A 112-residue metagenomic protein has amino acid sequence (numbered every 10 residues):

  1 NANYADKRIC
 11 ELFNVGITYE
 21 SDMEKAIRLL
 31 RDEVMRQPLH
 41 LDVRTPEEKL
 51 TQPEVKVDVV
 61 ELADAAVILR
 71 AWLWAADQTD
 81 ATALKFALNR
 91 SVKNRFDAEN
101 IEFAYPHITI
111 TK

Functional and structural regions predicted by a protein language model:
N1-K112: Structured, soluble regulatory/oligomerization domains located on the cytosolic or IMS-facing side of membrane proteins
